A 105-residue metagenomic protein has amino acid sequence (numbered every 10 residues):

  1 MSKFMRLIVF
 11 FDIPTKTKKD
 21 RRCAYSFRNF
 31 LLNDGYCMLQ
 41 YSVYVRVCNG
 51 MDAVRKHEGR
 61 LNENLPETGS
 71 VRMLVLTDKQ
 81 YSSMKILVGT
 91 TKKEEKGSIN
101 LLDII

Functional and structural regions predicted by a protein language model:
S2-I8, P14-I105: Basic nucleic-acid-binding interfaces
